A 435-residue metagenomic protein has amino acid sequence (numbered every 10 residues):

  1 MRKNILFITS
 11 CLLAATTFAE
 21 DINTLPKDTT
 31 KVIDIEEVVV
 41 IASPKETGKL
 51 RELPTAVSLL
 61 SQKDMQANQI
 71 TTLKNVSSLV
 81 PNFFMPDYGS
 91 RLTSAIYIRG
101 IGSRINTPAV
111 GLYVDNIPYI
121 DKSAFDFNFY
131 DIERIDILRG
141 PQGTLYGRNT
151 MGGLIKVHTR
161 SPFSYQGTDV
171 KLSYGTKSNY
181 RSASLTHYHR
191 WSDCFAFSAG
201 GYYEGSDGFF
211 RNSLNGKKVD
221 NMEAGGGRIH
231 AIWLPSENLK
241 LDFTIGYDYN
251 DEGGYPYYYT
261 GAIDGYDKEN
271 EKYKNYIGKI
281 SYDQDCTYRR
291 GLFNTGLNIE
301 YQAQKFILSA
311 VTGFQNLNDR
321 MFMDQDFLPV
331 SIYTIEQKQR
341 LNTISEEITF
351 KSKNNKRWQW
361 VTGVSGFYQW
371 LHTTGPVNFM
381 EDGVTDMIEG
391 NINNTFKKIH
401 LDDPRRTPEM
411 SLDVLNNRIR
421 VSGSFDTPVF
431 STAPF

Functional and structural regions predicted by a protein language model:
I22, V32-M65, S94-A95: N-terminal periplasmic "start-of-domain" segments of outer-membrane beta-barrel proteins
V57, M65, V76-S77, I135-G140 (+2 more regions): Non-catalytic regulatory/gating segments with a bias toward low-complexity or hydrophobic composition
K74-I117: Extracytoplasmic beta-strand/coil segments of soluble accessory domains associated with Gram-negative outer-membrane
S94, P108, D121, Y130-E133 (+5 more regions): Outer-membrane beta-barrel translocator/receptor signature
D115-P141: Short acidic/polar hinge/loop motifs at secondary-structure boundaries that mediate gating or recognition
G147, G175-N179, V219-E223, Y276-K279 (+3 more regions): Short sequence motifs at beta-strands and strand-loop junctions characteristic of Gram-negative outer-membrane
S164-Y165, S173, R190-Q284, L317-S331: Periplasmic-side early beta-strands and strand-to-turn transitions of outer-membrane beta-barrels
K240-G246, R290-N318, I335-F435: Face-selective signature of the C-terminal outer-membrane beta-barrel domain
